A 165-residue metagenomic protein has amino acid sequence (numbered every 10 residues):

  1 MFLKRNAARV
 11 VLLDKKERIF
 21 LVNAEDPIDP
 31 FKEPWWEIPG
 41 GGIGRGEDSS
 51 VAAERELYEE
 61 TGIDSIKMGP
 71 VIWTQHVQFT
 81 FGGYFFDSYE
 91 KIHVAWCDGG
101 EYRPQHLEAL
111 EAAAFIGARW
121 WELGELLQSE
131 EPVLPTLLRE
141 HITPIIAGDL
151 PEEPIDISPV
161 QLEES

Functional and structural regions predicted by a protein language model:
M1-E37, S65: N-terminal strand-loop-strand
N23-E25, V71-V77: Generic short beta-strand segments
I28, P34-W35, Y102-S165: Nudix hydrolase/Nudix homology domain
G42-K67, Q75-V133: Unchanged
M68-W73, L162: Hydrophobic/anchoring residues in structured secondary elements
